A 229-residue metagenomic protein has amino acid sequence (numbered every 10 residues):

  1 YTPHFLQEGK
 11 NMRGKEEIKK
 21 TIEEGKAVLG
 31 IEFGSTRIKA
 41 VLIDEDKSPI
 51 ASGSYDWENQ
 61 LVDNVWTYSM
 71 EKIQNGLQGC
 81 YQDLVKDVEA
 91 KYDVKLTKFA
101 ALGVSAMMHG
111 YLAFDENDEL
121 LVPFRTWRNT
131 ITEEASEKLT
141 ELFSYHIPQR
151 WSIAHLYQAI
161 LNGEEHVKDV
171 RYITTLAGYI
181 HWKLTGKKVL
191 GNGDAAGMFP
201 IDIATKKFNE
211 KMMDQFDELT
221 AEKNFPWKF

Functional and structural regions predicted by a protein language model:
Y1-V122, E137, D169, W227: N-terminal glycine/serine-rich phosphate-binding loop of ATP-dependent small-molecule kinases, especially carbohydrate
Q82-F229: Glycine-rich phosphate-binding/catalytic subdomain of phosphoryl-transfer and nucleotide/sugar-phosphate-processing
